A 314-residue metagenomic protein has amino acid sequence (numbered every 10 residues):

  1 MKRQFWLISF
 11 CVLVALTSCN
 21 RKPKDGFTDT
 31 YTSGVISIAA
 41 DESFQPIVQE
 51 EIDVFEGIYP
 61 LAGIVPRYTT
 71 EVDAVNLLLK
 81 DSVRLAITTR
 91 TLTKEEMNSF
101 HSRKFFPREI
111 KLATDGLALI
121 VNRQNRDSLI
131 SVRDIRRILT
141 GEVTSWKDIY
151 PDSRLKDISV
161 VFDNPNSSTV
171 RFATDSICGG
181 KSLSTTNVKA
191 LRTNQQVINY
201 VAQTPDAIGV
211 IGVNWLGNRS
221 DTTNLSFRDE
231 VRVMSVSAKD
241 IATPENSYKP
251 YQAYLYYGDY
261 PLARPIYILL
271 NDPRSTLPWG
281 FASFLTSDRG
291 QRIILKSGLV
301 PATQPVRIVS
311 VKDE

Functional and structural regions predicted by a protein language model:
M1-T17: Sec-dependent bacterial lipoprotein signal peptides
W6-L7, P107, Y256: Generic detector of short alpha-helix boundary/capping microenvironments and adjacent low-complexity segments
C19-P60, I64-R67, E71-V72, N76-L79 (+2 more regions): Exported/periplasmic ABC-transporter solute-binding proteins
V72-R103, R219: Pocket-flanking alpha-helical
E96-L112, S128: Signal peptide-directed extracytoplasmic domains
